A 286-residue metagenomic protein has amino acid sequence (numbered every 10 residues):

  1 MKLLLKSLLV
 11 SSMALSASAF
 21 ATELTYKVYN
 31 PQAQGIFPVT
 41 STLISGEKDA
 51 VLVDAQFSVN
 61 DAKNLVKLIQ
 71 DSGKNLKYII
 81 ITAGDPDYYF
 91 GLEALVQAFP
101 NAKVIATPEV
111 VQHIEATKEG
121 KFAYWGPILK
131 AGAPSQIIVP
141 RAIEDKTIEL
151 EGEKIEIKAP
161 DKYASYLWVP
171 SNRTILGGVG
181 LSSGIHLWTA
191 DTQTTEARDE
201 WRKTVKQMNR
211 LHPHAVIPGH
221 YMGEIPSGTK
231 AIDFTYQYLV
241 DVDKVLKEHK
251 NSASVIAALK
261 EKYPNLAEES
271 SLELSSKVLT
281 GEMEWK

Functional and structural regions predicted by a protein language model:
M1-F20: Gram-negative bacterial Sec-dependent N-terminal signal peptides
T22-D71, Y166-V179: Conserved beta-strand hairpin/beta-sheet module of binuclear metal-dependent hydrolase folds, prominently
F37-P38, S58-D61, G84-F90, V111-I114 (+2 more regions): Active-site environment of divalent metal-dependent phosphoester hydrolases
V51-D54, Y78-I81, E156-I157: Short catalytic-loop micro-motif centered on adjacent basic/acidic residues
F57, K154, K158, Y163-D233 (+1 more regions): Metallo-beta-lactamase
N60-I105: Active-site metal-binding motif and surrounding structural segment of the metallo-beta-lactamase
E115-A164, P170-S171, N209: Metallo-beta-lactamase
R210-A215, G223-K286: Accessory terminal helices/loops
